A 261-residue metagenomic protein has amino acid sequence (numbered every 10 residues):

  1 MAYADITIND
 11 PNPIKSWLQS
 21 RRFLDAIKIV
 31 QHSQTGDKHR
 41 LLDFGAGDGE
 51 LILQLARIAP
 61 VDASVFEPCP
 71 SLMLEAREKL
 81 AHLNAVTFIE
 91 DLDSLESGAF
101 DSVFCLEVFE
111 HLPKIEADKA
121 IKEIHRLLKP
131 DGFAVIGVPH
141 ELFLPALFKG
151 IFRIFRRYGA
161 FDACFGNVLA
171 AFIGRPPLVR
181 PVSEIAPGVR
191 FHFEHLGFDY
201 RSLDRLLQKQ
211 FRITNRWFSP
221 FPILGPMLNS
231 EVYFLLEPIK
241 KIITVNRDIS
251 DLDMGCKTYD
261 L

Functional and structural regions predicted by a protein language model:
M1, D10, S16, A59 (+7 more regions): Short linear sequence motifs
Y3-R21, P113-K129, F133-I242, N246-D248 (+1 more regions): S-adenosyl-L-methionine-dependent methyltransferase catalytic module, highlighting the catalytic core
A26-A146, V232-I239: Conserved SAM-binding loop
Y259-L261: Terminal low-complexity segments of carbohydrate-biosynthetic enzymes
